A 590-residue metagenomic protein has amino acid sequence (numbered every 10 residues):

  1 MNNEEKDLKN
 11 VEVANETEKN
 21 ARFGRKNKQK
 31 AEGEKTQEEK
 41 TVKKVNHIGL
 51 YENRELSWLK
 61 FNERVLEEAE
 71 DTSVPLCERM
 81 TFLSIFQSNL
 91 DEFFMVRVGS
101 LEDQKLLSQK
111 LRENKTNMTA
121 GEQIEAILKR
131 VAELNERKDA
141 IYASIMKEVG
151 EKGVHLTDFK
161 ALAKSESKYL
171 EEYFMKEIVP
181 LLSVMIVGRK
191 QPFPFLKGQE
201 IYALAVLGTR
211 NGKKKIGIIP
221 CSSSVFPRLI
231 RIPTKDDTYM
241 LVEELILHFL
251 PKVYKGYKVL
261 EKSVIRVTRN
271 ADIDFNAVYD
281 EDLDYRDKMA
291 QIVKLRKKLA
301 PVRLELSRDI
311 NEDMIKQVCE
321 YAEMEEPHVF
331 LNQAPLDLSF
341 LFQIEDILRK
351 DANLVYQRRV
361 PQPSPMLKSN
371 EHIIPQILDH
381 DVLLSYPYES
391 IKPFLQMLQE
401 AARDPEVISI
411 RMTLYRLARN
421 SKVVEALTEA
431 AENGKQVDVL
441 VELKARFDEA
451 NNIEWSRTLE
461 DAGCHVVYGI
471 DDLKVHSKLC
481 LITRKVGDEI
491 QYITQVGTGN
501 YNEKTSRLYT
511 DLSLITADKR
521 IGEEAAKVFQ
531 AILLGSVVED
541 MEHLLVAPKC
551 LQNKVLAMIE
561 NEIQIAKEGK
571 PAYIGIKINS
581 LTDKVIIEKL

Functional and structural regions predicted by a protein language model:
N2-I574, D583, K589: N-terminal localization/anchoring segments of enzymes in phospholipid and broader phosphate metabolism
I578: Short, small/polar-rich loop/turn modules that mediate ligand/substrate recognition or access, typified
